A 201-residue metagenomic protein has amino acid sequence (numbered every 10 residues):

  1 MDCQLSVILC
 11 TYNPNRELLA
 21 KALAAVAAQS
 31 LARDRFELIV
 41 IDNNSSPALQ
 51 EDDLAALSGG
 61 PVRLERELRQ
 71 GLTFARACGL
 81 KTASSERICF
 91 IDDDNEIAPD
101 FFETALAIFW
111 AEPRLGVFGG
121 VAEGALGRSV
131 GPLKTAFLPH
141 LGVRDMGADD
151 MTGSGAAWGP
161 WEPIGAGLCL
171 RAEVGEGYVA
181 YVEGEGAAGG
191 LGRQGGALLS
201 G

Functional and structural regions predicted by a protein language model:
M1-A28: N-proximal low-complexity "stem/linker" segments adjacent to membrane-targeting elements
L23-R66: Acidic donor-binding segment of Leloir-type glycosyltransferases
E67-A83: Glycine-rich, basic loop-to-helix element that forms the pyrophosphate-binding segment of sugar-nucleotide handling
I88: Short aromatic/hydrophobic "clamp" motif used to bind/position activated sugar donors
D92-E96: The conserved acidic donor/metal-binding loop of glycosyltransferases
D100-K134: Conserved donor NDP-sugar-binding/catalytic core segment of glycosyltransferases
L138-P160: Short, flexible, basic/aromatic active-site loop/helix in glycosyltransferases
L168-L170, V174-Y178, G186-G201: A short, conserved alpha-helix in the catalytic core of glycosyltransferases
